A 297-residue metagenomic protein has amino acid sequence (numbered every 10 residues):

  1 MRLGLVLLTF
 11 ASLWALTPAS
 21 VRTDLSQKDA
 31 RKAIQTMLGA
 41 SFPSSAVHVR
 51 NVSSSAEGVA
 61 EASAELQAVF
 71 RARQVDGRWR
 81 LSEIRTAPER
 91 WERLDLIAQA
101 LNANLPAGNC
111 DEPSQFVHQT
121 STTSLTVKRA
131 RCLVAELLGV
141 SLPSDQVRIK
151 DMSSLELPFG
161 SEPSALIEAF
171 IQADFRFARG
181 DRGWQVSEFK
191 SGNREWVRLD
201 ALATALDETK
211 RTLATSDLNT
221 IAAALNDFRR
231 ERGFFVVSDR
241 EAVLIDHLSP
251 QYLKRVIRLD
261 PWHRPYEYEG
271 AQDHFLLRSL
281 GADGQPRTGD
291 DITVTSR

Functional and structural regions predicted by a protein language model:
R2-G4, L8-D24: Bacterial Sec-dependent signal peptides at the C-terminal "C-region" and cleavage site
T17-P18, R22-S41, E61-Q67, R73-V75 (+4 more regions): Low-complexity, intrinsically disordered terminal/linker segments enriched in charged and Gly/Pro repeats
V52-S55, T120-T123, D239-H247: Acidic helix-start/capping segments at beta-turn-to-alpha-helix junctions
A56-E57, D76, D181, Q272: Residue-level signal for tight coil/turn positions that link beta-strands
D76-R78, W262: Residue-level recognition of short loop/turn positions
I84, P143-Q146, K150-G183, S187-L206 (+1 more regions): Low-complexity, acidic interaction segments enriched in glycine
